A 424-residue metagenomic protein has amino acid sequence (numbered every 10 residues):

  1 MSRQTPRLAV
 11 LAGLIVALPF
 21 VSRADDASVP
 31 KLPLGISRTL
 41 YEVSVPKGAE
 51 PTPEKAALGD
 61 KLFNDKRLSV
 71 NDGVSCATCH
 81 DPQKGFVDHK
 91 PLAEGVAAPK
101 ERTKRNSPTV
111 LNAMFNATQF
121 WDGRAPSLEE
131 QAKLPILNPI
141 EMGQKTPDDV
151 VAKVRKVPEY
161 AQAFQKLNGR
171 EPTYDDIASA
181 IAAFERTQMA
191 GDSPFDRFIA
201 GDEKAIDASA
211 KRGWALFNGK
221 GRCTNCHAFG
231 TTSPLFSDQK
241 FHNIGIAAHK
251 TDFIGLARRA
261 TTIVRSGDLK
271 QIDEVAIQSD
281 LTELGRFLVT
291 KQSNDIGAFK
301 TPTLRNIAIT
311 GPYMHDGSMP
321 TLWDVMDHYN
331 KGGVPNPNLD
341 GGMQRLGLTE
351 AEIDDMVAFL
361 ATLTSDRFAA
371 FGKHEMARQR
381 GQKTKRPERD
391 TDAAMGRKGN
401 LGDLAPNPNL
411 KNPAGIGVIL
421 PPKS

Functional and structural regions predicted by a protein language model:
S2-R7, F20-S424: Periplasmic c-type cytochrome electron-transfer domains
A9-P19: Bacterial N-terminal signal peptides
